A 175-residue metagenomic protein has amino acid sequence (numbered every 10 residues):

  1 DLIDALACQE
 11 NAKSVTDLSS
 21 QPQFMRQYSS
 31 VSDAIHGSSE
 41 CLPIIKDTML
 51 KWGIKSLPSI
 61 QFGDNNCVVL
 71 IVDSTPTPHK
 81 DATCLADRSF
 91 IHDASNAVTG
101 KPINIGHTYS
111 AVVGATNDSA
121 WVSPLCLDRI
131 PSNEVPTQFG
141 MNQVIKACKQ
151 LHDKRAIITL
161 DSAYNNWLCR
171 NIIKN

Functional and structural regions predicted by a protein language model:
D1-H36: Gly/serine-rich nucleotide phosphate-binding loop at the start of the catalytic core of nucleotide/ADP-ribose-handling
D17, S30, V69-D73, I158-T159: A structural signal for short, well-ordered beta-strand segments and their strand-loop junctions that often border
S30-D33, S39, A94-R155: Electropositive, glycine- and tryptophan-enriched low-complexity nucleic-acid-binding patches
H36-D118: Active-site-proximal, Lys/Arg-enriched surface segment that forms a nucleic-acid-binding/basic interface patch
K51, C67, K146-Q150, C169-N175: Short, surface-exposed basic-aromatic patches at helix termini and helix-loop junctions that form
N66-C67, K154-A156: Short coil/turn segments at beta-strand junctions that form active-site/ligand-binding loops
D81-T83, N166-I173: A short acidic (Asp/Glu
T159-W167: Acidic, metal-coordinating catalytic cores used for nucleic-acid/nucleotide bond scission and strand-transfer chemistry
